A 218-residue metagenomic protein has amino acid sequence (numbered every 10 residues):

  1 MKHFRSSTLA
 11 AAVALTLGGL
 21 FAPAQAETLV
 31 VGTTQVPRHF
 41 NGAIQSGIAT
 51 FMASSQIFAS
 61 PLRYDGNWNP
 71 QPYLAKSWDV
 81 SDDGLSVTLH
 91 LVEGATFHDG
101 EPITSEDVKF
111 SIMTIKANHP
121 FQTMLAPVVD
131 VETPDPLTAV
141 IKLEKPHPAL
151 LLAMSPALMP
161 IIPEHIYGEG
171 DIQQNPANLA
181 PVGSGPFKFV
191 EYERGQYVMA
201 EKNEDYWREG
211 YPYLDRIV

Functional and structural regions predicted by a protein language model:
K2-A11: Bacterial N-terminal signal peptides that target proteins for export
A10-G19: Bacterial N-terminal signal peptides
L20-A26: Sec/Tat signal peptide C-region and signal peptidase I cleavage site
E27-R38, K76, S86-L89, V108-S111 (+4 more regions): Short, well-ordered beta-strand elements
G32-D82, M113, M124, V182-G183: N-terminal lobe/hinge region of extracytoplasmic solute-binding protein
K76-N118, P134, V140: Aromatic- and charge-enriched surface segment that lines or borders ligand/interaction sites
T123-Y167, E191-E193: Surface-exposed binding/hinge segments that line and control ligand-binding clefts or catalytic entry sites
P156-P212: Gly/Pro-rich hinge or "lid" segments in bacterial periplasmic/extracellular proteins
